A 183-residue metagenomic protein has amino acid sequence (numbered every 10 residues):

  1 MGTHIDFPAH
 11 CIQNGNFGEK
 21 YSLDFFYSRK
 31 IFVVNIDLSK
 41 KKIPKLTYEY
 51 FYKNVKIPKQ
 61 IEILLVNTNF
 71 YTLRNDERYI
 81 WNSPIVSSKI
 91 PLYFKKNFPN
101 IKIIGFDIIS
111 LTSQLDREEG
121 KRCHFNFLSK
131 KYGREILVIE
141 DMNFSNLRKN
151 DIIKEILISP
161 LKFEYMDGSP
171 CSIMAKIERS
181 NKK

Functional and structural regions predicted by a protein language model:
M1-K183: Active-/binding-site microenvironments in catalytic and ligand-binding cores
